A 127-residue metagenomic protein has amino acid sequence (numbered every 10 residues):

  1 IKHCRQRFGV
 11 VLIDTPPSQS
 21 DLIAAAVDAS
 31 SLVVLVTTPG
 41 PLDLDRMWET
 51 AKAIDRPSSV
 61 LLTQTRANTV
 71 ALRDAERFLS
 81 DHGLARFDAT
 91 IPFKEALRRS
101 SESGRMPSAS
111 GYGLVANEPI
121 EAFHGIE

Functional and structural regions predicted by a protein language model:
I1-I23: Switch II (G3) loop of P-loop NTPases
F8, S30-S31, G83: Short, well-ordered alpha-helix to beta-strand connector turns
I13, L35, V60-L62: Structural beta-sheet core signal
S18-P41: Inter-motif core of Ras-like GTPase G domains
L32-L35, L42-S58, V70-S80: Anionic-ligand binding region
P41, T63-N68: Short histidine/acidic/glycine/proline-rich micro-motifs that form metal- and phosphate-coordinating active-site loops
R66, E76-S108, E121: Beta-strand-loop-alpha "switch" segments that mediate conformational coupling across diverse proteins
S108-E127: Histidine-centered active-site loop/cap adjacent to the catalytic His in serine esterases/O-acetyl transfer systems
